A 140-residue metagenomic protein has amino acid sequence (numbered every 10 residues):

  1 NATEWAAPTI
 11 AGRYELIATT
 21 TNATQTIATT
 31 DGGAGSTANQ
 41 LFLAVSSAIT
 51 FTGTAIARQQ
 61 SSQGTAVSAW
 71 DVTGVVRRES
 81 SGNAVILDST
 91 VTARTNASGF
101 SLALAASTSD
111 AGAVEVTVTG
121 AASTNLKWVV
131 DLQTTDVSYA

Functional and structural regions predicted by a protein language model:
N1-A7: Short sequence segments immediately N-terminal to proteolytic processing junctions that release a mature
P8-I49, I56-A69, S81-N125, S138-A140: Surface-exposed ligand/attachment interfaces on beta-rich extracellular proteins
D71-R78: Short secondary-structure subsegments characteristic of cysteine-rich extracellular domains
T124-L132: Edge beta-strands of jelly-roll/beta-sandwich modules across compartments, strongly enriched in secreted/luminal
T134-D136: Generic alpha-helical propensity signal that fires on short helical segments and nearby coil/disordered stretches
